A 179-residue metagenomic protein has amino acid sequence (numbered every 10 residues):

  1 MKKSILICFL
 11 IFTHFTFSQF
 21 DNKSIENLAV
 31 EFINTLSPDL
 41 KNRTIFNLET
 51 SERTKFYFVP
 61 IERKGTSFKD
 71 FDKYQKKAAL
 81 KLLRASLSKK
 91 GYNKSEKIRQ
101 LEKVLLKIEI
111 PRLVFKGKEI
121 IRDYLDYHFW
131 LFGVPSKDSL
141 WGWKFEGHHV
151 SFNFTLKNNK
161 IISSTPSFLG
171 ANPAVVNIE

Functional and structural regions predicted by a protein language model:
M1-D21: Bacterial Sec-dependent N-terminal signal peptides
M1-K2, D21-S24, S136, N177: Serine/threonine-rich low-complexity intrinsically disordered regions
L6, Q19, K23-E26, S95 (+1 more regions): Low-complexity, intrinsically disordered regions enriched in charged/polar residues
Q19-K76: N-terminal mature-domain "stem" immediately C-terminal to a signal peptide or N-terminal signal-anchor/transmembrane
K55-E179: Acidic/His-rich structured neighborhood in mature extracellular/periplasmic domains
